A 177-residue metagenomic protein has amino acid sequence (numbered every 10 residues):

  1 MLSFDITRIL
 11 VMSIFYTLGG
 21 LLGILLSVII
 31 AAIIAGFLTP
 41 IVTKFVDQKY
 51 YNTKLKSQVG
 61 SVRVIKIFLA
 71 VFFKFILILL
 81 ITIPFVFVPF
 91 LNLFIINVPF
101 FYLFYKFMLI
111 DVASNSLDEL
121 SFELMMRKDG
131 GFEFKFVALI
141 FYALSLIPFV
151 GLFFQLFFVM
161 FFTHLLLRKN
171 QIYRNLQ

Functional and structural regions predicted by a protein language model:
M1-L2, I29-I65, M108-R127, L165-Q177: Membrane-interface segments at transmembrane-helix boundaries
M1-L21, L55-L80: Long, highly hydrophobic alpha-helical transmembrane signal-anchor segments
F15-K44, V86-A113, F149-Y173: Selective recognition of hydrophobic, aromatic-rich stretches within alpha-helical transmembrane segments of polytopic
Y16, V71, M125-F132, L146: Membrane-interface junctions
I24, I67, F134-A138: Hydrophobic alpha-helix/TM-entry signal in multi-pass membrane transporters
L25, I83, L139-Y142: A transmembrane-helix-recognition feature enriched in membrane-embedded lipid enzymes and envelope glyco-/phospholipid
F68-L93, L152: Transmembrane alpha-helical segments and their cytosolic interface motifs in multi-pass membrane proteins
G131-M160: Terminal membrane-proximal soluble interaction domains of membrane-associated proteins
